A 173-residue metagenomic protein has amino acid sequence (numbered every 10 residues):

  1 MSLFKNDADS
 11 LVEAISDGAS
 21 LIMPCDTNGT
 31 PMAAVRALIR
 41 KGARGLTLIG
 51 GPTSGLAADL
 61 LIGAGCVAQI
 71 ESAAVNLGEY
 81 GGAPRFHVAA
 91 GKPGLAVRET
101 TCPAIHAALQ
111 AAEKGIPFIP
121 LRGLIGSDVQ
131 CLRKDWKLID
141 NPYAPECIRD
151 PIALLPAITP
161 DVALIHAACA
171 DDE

Functional and structural regions predicted by a protein language model:
M1-E173: Conserved alpha/beta enzyme-core scaffold
